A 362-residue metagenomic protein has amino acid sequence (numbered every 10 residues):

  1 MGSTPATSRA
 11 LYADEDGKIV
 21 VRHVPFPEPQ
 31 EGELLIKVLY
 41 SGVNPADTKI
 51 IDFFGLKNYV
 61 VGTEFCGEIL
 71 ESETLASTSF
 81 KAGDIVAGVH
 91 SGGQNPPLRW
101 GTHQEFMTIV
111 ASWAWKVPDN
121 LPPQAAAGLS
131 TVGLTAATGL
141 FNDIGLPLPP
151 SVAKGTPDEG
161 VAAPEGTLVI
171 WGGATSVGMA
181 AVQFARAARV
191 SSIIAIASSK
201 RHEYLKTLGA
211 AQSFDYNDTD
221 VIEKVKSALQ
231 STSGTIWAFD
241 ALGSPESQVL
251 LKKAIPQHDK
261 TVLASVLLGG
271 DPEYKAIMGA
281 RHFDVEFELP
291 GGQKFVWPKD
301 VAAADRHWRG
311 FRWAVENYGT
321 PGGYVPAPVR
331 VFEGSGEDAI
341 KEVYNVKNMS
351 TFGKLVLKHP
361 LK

Functional and structural regions predicted by a protein language model:
G2-Q30, K37-E71, T78-K362: Terminal helix/beta-alpha structural elements that buttress the NAD(P)+-binding lobe
